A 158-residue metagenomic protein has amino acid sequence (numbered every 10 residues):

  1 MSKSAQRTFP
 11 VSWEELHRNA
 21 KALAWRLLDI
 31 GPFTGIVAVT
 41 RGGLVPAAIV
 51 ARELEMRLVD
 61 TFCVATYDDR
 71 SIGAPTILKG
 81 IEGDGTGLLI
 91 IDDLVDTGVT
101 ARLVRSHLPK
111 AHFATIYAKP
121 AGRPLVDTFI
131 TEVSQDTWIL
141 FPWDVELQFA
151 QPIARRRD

Functional and structural regions predicted by a protein language model:
M1-D158: PRPP-associated nucleotide enzymes
